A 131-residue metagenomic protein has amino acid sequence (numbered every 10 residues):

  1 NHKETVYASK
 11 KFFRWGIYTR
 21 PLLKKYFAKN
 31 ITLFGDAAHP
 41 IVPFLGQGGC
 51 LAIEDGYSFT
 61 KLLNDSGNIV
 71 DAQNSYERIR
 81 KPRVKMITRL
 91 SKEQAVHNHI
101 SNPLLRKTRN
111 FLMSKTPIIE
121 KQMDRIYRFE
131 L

Functional and structural regions predicted by a protein language model:
N1-W15: Conserved FAD/dinucleotide-binding core of flavoprotein oxidoreductases
H2, I69-Q73, T108: Hydrophobic side chains within well-formed alpha-helices
K11-H97: Conserved mid-domain beta->alpha element of the FAD-binding
N98-H99, L112: Helix-loop "lid/cap" segments that line or gate small-molecule binding pockets
S101-L105: Terminal hydrophobic/aromatic helix or amphipathic segment near a protein terminus
N110-L131: C-terminal auxiliary extensions adjacent to catalytic cores
